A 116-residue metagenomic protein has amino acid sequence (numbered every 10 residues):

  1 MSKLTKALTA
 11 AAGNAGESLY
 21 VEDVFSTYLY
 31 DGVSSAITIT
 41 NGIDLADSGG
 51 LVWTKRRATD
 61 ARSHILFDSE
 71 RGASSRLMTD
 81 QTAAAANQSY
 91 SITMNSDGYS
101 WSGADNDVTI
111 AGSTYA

Functional and structural regions predicted by a protein language model:
S2-A116: Surface-exposed molecular-recognition determinants
